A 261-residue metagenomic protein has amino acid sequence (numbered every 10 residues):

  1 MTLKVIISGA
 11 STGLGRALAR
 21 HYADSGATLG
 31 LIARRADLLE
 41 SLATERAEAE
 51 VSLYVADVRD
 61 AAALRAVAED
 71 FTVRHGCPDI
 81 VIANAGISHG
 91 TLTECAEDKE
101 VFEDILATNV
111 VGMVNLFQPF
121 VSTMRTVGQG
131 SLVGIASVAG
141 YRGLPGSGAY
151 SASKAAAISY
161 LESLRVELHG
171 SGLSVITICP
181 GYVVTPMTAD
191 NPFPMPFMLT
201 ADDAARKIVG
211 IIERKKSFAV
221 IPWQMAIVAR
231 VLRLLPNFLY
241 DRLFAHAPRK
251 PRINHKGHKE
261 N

Functional and structural regions predicted by a protein language model:
S11-T12: Conserved glycine-rich cofactor-binding loop
S25-L42: Conserved glycine-rich Rossmann-like NAD(P)H-binding loop of the short-chain dehydrogenase/reductase
R46-A62: Rossmann-fold cofactor-recognition segment
S88-E103, G146: Conserved mid-core segment of classical short-chain dehydrogenase/reductases
F117, S153: Active-site helix of classical SDR
S137: Residue(s) in the substrate-gating loop at a strand-loop-helix junction that position the organic substrate next
T177, F193-A229: C-terminal helical subdomain
